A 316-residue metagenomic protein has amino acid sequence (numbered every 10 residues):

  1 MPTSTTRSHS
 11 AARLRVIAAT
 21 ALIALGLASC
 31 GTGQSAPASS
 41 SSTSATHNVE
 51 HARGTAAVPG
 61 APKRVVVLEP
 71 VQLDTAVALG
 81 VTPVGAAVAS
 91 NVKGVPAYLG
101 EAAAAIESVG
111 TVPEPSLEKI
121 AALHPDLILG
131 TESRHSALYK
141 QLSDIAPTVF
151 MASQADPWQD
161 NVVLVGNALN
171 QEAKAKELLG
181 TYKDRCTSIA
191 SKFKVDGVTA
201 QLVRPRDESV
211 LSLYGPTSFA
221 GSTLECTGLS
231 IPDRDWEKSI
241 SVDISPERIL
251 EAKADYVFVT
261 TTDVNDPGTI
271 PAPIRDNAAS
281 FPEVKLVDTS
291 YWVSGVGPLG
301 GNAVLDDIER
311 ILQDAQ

Functional and structural regions predicted by a protein language model:
P2-A18: Bacterial N-terminal signal peptides that target proteins for export
L25-S29: C-terminal motif of bacterial Sec signal peptides marking the signal peptidase cleavage site
G31-Q34: Bacterial signal peptide processing site
R64, Q72-K119: A short, structured surface patch at a secondary-structure boundary
R64-A76, A175-S230: Basic- and aromatic-lined ligand-binding clefts that recognize polyanionic substrates
V92-V95, H135-A137, A152-L164, T199-S222 (+1 more regions): Extracytoplasmic ligand-binding site segments that recognize negatively charged/polar headgroups
A137-D207, G301-Q316: Extracytoplasmic substrate-binding proteins
A252-Q316: Structured C-terminal subdomain patch of bacterial secreted/periplasmic proteins
